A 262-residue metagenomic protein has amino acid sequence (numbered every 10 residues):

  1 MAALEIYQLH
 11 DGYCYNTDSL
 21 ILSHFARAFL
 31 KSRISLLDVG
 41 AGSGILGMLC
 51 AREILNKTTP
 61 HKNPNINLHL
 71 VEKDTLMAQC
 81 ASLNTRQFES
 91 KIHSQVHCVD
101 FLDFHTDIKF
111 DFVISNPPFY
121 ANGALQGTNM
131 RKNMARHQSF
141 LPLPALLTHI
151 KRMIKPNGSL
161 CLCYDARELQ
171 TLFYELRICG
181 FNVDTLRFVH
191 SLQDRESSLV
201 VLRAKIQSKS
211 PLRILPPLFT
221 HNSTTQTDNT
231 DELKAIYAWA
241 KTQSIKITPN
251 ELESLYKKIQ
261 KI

Functional and structural regions predicted by a protein language model:
M1-S35, A41-E53, V200-R203, I214-F219: SAM-dependent Rossmann-like transferase core, predominantly class I methyltransferases with a strong bias toward
E5, Y15, F140-S197: Conserved Class I SAM-dependent methyltransferase catalytic core
Y7, H69, Q95-H97, D184-R187: General small-molecule cofactor/ligand-binding pocket signal
L22, N116, L146, A204: Residue-level signal for inorganic ion chemistry
H24-I108, F112-G123: Conserved SAM/SAH cofactor-binding pocket of Class I
S82-L83, L125-G127, F173-L176: Short amphipathic alpha-helical segments
P117-A145: Mobile active-site "lid"/loop adjacent to the S-adenosyl-L-methionine
E196-I262: SAM/dcSAM-binding transferase cores
